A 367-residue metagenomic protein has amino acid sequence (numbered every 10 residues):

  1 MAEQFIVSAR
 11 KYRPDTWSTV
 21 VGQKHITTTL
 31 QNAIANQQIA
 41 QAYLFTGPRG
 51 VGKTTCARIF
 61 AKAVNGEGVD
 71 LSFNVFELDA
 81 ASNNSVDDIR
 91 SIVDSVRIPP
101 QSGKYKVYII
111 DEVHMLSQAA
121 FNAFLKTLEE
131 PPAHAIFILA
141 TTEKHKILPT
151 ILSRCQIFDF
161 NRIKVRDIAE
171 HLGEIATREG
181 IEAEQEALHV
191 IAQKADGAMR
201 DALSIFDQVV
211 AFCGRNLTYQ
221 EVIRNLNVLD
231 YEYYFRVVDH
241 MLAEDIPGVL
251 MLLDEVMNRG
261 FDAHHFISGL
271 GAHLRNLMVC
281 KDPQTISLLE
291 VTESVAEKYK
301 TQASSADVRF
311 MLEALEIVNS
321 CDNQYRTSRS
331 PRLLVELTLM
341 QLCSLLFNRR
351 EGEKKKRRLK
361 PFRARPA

Functional and structural regions predicted by a protein language model:
M1-I157, D167, I175: P-loop/Walker A NTP-binding region and its immediately flanking N-terminal helices in P-loop NTPase folds
V51, C56-A63, D88-D94, K104 (+2 more regions): Extended, largely alpha-helical regulatory/partner-binding modules appended to the mid-to-C-terminal parts
